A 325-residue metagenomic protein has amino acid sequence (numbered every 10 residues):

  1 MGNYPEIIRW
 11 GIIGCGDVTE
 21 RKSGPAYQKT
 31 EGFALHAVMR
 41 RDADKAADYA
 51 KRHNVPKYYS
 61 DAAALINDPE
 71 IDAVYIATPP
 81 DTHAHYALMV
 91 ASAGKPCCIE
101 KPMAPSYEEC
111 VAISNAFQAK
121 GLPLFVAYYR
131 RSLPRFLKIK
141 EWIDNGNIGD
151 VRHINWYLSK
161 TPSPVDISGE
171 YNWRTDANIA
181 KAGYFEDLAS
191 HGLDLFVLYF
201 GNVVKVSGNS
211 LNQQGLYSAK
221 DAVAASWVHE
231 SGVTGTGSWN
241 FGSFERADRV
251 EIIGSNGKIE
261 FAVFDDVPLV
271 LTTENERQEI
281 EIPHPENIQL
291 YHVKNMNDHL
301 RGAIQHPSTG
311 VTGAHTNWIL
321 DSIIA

Functional and structural regions predicted by a protein language model:
M1, D187, L193-D266, V293-I304: Contiguous beta-strand/loop segments that form the cofactor/metal-binding neighborhood of enzyme cores
M1-H53: N-terminal Rossmann-like dinucleotide-binding module
M1-I7, A73-I76, M296-A325: C-terminal helix-rich "cap/oligomerization" subdomain common to oxidoreductases
R41, E281-K294, S308: Active-site loop of classical SDR/Rossmann-like NAD(P)-dependent oxidoreductases, centered on the catalytic Tyr-X3-Lys
H53-A116: Beta-loop-alpha module in the N-terminal Rossmann-like domain of NAD(P)-dependent dehydrogenases, especially those
Y59, I99, L124-V126, F261: Hydrophobic residues in well-ordered beta-strands that form the structural core
A112-Y129, D150-R152: Rossmann-fold dehydrogenase core element
R130-N209, Q213-L216: Predominantly a Rossmann-like dinucleotide-binding segment in NAD(P)-dependent oxidoreductases
